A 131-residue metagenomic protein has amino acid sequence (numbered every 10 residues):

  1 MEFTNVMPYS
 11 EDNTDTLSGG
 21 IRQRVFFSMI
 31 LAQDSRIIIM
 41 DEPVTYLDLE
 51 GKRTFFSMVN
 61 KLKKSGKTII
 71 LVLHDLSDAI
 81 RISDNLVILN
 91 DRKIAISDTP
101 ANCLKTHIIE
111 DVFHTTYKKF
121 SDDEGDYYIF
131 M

Functional and structural regions predicted by a protein language model:
M1-Y9: Conserved ABC ATPase "signature" region
N13-L17: Conserved ABC ATPase signature
I38-E42: Catalytic Walker B motif of ABC-type/P-loop ATPase nucleotide-binding domains
L73-H74: H-loop/switch region of ABC-family ATPase nucleotide-binding domains
A79-R81: A short, surface-exposed alpha-helical micro-motif characterized by mixed small hydrophobic and charged/polar residues
D91-R92: Conserved ABC ATPase "signature" C-loop
V112-M131: ABC ATPase nucleotide-binding domains
